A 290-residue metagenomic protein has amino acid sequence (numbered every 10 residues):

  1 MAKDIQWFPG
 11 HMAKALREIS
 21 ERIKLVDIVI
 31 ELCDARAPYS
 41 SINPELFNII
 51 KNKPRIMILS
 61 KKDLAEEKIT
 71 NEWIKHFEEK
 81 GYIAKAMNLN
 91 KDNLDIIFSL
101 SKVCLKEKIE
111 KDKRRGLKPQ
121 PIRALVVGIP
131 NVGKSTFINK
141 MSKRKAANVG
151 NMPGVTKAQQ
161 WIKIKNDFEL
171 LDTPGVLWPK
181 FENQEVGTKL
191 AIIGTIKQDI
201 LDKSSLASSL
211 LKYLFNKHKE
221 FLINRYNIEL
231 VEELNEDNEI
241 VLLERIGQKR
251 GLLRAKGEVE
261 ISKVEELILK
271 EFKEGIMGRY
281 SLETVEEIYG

Functional and structural regions predicted by a protein language model:
M1-I28, R36-A37, I42-P44, I49-R55 (+3 more regions): Helix-rich effector regions associated with P-loop NTPase G domains
I56, D63-V127, A146, L252-L253: Canonical P-loop GTPase G-domain recognition
L89, P130, M141, P153-G154: The conserved Walker
I96, L100, T136, S209 (+1 more regions): Alpha-helical scaffold segments in soluble metabolic enzymes
K108-D112, N139, K145-N151, K217-L222: Short, structured loop/turn "capping" segments at alpha-beta junctions
L117-P119, M141, I162-K163: Solvent-exposed alpha-helices and their adjacent loops that cap or buttress functional pockets in soluble metabolic
R123-K143, A147, T173: Glycine-rich phosphate-binding P-loop
